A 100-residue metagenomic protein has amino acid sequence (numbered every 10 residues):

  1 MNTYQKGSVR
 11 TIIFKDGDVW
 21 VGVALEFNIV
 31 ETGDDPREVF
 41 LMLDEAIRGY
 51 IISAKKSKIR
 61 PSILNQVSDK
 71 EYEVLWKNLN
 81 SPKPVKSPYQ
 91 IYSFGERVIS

Functional and structural regions predicted by a protein language model:
M1-S8, L41-S100: Short, charged, surface-exposed hinge/linker loops at domain edges that act as mobile lids or interdomain connectors
S8-E26: Short aromatic-glycine-(Arg/Gly/Cys) micro-motifs in beta-strand/loop hairpins
V21-V23, T32, K55: Short acidic, gly/pro-rich beta-turn/loop elements at beta-sheet edges and active-site/ligand-binding grooves
F27-E38: A short, exposed loop/beta-hairpin motif centered on an aromatic-Gly-Thr core
